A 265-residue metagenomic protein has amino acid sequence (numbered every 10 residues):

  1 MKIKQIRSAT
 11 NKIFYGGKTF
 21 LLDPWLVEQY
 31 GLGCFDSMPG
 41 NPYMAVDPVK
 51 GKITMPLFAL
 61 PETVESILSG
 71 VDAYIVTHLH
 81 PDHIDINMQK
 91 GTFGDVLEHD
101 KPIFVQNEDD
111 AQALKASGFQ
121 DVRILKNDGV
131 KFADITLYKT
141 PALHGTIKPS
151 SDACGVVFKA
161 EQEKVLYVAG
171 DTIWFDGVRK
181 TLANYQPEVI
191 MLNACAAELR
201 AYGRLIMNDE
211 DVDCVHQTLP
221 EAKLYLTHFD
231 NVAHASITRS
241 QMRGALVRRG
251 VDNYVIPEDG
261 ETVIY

Functional and structural regions predicted by a protein language model:
M1, L97-I103, K164-L166: Short active-site oxyanion
Q5-K18, L26, K131-E188, M207: Catalytic core of the metallo-beta-lactamase
K18-I75, L79, I86-G91, D95 (+2 more regions): Pre-active-site segment of Zn-dependent metallo-hydrolases
L21-D23, M55-P56, G70-D82, F104-N107 (+4 more regions): Active-site neighborhood of phospho(di)ester-bond hydrolases with catalytic His/Asp-centered motifs
V27-Q29, H80-I84, D110-A113, D128-K131 (+5 more regions): Active-site environment of divalent metal-dependent phosphoester hydrolases
K50-G51, V105, I173-D259: Cap/insert and terminal regions of metallo-dependent hydrolase folds
D85-D95, D109-D110, H234-M242: Metal-dependent catalytic neighborhoods of phosphoester/phosphodiester hydrolases
V105-E163, G244-Y265: Metallo-beta-lactamase
